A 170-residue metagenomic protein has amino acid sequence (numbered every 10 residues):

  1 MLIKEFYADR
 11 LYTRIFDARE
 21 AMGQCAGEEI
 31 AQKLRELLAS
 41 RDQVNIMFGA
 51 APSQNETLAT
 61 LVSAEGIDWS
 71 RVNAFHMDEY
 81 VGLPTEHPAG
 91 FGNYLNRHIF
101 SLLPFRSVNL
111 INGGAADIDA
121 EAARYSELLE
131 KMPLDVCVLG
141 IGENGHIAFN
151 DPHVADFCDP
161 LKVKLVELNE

Functional and structural regions predicted by a protein language model:
M1-N45, D119: N-terminal glycine-/serine-/threonine-rich phosphate-binding loop
M1-R10, D68-V138: Ligand-binding beta-strand-loop-alpha-helix segment within the catalytic cores of soluble metabolic enzymes
T13-R14, A59, N73: Boundary/activation segment at the start of structured domains
A39-E65: Glycine-rich N-terminal segment of FAD-binding domains in flavoprotein oxidoreductases, spanning the beta-loop-helix
Q43-M47, S53, L128-D156: A glycine-rich beta-strand to alpha-helix segment that forms a phosphate/ribose-binding loop at ligand/cofactor sites
L61-G66, I99, D151-H153: Active-site catalytic pocket residues across diverse enzymes, especially alpha/beta-hydrolases
A148-E170: Class I SAM-dependent methyltransferase SAM-binding "motif I" and its flanking Rossmann-like core
